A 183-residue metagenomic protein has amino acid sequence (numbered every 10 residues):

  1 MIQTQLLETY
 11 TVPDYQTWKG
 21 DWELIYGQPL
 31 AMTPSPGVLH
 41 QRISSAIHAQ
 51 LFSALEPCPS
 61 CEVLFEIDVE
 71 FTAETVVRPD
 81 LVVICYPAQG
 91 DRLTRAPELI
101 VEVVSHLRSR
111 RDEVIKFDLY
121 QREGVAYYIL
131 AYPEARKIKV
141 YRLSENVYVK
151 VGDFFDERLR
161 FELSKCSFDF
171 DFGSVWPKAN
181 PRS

Functional and structural regions predicted by a protein language model:
M1-S183: Gly/Pro/Ser/Thr-rich low-complexity, intrinsically disordered segments predominantly at protein N-termini
